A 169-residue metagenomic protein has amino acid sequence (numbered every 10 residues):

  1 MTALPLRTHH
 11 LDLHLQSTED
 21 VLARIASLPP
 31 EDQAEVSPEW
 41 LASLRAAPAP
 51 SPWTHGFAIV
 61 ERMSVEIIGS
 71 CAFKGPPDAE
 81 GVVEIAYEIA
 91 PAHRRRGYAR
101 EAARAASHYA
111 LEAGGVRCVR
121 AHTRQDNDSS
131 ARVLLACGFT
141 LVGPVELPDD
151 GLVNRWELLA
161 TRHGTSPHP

Functional and structural regions predicted by a protein language model:
M1-E84, E88-A92, A105-Y109, A113 (+1 more regions): GNAT-family acyltransferases
A92-R94, N127: Short Gly/Pro-enriched loop/turn and capping motifs at secondary-structure junctions
G97-R100: Glycine-rich acyl-CoA binding loop
A102-S107, S130: Structural preference for long, well-ordered alpha-helical segments in enzyme cores
A113-H122: Conserved GNAT acetyl-CoA-binding A-motif
A121-A131, D149: Conserved beta-strand-loop-alpha-helix junction that forms the acyl-donor binding cleft
L134: Conserved active-site tyrosine of GNAT-family acetyltransferases
